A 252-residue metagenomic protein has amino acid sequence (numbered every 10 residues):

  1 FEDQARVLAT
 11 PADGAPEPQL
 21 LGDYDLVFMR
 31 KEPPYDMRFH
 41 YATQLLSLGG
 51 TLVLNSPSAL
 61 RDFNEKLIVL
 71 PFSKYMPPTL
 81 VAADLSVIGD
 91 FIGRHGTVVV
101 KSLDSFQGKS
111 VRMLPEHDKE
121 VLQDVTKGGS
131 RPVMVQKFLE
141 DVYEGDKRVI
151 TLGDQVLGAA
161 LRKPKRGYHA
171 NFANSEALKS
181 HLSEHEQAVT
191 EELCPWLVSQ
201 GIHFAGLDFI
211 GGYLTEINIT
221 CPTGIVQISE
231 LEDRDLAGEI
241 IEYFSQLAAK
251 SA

Functional and structural regions predicted by a protein language model:
F1-V81: Conserved N-proximal alpha/beta basic substrate-recognition cap immediately N-terminal to, or forming the N-lobe
R30, A82, R162, T220: Conserved residues at the C-terminal ends of beta-strands
Y41-Q44, H117, D233: Charged helix-capping and loop-helix junction motifs
V53, V98-V99: Hydrophobic beta-strand scaffold residues
P57-R61, V156, R162-P164, I210-Y213: Short glycine-enriched loops at secondary-structure junctions
L85-S86, G93-T97, L103-L193, L197: Phosphate-binding site of ATP-dependent enzymes
H181-A252: ATP-dependent carboxylate activation and anion-phosphoryl transfer catalytic cores that bind Mg-ATP to form
